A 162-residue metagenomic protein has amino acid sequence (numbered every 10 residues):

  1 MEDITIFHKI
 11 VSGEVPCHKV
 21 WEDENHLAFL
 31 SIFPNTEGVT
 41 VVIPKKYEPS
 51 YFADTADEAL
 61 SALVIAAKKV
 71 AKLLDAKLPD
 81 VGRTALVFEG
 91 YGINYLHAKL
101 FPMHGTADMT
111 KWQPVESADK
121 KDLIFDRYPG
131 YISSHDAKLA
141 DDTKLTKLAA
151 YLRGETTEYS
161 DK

Functional and structural regions predicted by a protein language model:
M1-K162: HIT superfamily nucleotide-processing domains
